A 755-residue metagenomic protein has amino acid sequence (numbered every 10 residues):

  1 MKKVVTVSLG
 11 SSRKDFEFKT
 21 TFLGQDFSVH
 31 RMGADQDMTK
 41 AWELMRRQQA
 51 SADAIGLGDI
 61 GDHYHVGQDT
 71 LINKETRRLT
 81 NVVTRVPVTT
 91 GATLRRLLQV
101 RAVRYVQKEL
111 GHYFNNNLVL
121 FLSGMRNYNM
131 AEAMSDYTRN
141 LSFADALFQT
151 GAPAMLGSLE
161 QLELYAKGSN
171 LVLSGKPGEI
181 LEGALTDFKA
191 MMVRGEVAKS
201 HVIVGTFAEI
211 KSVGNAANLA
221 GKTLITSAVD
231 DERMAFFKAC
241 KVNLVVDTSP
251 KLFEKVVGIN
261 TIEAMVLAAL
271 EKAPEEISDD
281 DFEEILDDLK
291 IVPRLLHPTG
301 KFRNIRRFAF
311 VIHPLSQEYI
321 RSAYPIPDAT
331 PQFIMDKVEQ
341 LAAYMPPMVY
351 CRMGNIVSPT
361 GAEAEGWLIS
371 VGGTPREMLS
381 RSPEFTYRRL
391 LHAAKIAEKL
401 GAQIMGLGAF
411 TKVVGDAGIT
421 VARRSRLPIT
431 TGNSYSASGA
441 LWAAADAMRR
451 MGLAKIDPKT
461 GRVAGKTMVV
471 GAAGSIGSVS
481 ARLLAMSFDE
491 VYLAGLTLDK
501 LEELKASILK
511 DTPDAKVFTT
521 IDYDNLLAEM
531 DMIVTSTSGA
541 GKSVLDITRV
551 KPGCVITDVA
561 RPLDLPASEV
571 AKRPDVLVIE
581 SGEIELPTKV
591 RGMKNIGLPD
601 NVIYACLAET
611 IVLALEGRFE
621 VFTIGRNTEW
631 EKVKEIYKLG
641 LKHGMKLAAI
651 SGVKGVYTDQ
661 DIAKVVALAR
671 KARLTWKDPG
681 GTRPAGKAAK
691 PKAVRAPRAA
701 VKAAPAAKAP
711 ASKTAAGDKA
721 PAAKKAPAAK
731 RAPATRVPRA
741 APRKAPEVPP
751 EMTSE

Functional and structural regions predicted by a protein language model:
M1-L23, D287-T360: N-terminal basic/disordered segments at the start of proteins
K3, V7-E43, G58-K272, E276-D281 (+7 more regions): Conserved mixed alpha/beta catalytic, RNA-binding, or beta-rich assembly cores of soluble enzyme, regulatory
A52, S200, M530: An anion/phosphate-binding loop that grips the pyrophosphate of nucleotide cofactors and donors
N116, S123-G175, D446-T535: Glycine-rich phosphate/diphosphate-binding loop of Rossmann-like nucleotide-binding domains
S212-A217, E529, G539-V555: Rossmann-fold NAD(P) dinucleotide-binding segment
K222-M234, I404, A409, I547-P587: ADP-ribose/adenylate-binding Rossmann-like module
N243-S316, Y324-D328, P383, P562-G686: Adenosine-phosphate binding glycine-rich loop
K687-P749: Intrinsically disordered, polybasic Lys/Arg-rich low-complexity tracts
